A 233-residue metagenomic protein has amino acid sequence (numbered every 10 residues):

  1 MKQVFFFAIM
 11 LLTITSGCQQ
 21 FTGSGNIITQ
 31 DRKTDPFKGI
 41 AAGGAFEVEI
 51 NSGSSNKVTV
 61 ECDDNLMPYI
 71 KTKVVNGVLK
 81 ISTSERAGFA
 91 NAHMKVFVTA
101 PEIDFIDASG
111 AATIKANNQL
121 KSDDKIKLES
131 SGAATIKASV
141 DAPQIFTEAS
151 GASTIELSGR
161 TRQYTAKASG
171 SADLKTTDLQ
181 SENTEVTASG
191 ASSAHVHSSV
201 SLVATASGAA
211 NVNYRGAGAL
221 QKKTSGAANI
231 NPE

Functional and structural regions predicted by a protein language model:
V4-L12, S16-M67, V78-T99, I114-Q119 (+1 more regions): Short acidic/polar N-terminal linker immediately downstream of export determinants
K38-I50, V96-V98, I103-E233: Extended, compositionally simple hydrophobic/Ser/Thr-rich segments that build repetitive fibrous architectures
I70-V74: Solvent-exposed adhesion/ligand-recognition segments of exported proteins
